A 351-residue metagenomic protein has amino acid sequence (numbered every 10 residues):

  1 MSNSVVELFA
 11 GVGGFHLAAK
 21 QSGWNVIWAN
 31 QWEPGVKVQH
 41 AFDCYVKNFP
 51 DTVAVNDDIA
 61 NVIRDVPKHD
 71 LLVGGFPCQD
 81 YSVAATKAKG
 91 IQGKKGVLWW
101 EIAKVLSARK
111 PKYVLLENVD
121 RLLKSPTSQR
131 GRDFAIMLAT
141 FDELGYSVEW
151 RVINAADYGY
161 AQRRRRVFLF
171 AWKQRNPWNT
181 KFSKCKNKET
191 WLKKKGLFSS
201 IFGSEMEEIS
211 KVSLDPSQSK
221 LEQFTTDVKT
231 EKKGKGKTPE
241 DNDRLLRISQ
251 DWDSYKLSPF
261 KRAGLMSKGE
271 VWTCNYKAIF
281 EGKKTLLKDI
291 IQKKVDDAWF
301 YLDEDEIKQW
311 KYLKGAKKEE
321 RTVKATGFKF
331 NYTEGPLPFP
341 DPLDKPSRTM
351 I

Functional and structural regions predicted by a protein language model:
M1-Y113, V119-F134, A139-D142, F170: Core alpha/beta nucleotide-donor-binding catalytic domains of modification enzymes
N56-D57, G145-D157: Conserved S-adenosyl-L-methionine
D65, Y160-R163, D341-D344: Extracellular/periplasmic catalytic domains that process cell-envelope and extracellular macromolecules
L115-N118, I153-A155: Phosphate-binding beta-loop-alpha motif at adenosine-nucleotide cofactor sites
S125-P126, D157-Y160: Flexible, glycine-rich beta-alpha linker
E149, R163-V167, P346: Residues that flank catalytic or metal-binding motifs in active/ligand-binding sites
Y160-Q250: Flexible, glycine-/basic-rich loop-and-beta segments that form/coincide with the SAM-dependent methyltransferase
D241-I351: C-terminal target-recognition/interaction regions appended to catalytic cores
